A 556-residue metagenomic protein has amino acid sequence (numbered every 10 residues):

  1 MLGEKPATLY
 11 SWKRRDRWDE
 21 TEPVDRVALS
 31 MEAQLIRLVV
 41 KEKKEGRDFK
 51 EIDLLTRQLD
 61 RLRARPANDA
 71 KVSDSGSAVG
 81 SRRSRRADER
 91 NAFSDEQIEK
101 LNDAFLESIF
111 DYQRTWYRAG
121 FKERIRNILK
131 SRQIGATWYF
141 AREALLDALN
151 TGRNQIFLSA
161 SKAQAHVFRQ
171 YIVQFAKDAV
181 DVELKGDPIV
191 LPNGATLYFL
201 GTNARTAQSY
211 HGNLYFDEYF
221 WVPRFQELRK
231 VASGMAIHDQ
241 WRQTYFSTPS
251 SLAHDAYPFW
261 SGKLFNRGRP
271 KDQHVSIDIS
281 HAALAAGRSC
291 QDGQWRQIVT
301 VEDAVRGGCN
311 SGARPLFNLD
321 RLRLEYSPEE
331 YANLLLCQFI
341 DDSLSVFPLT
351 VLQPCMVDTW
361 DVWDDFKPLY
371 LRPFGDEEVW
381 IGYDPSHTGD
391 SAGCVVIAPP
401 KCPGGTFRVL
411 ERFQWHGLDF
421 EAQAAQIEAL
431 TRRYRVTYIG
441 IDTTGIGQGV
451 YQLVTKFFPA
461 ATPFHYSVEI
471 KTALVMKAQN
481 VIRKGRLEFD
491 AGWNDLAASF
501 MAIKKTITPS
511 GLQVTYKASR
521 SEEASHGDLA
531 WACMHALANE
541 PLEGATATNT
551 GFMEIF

Functional and structural regions predicted by a protein language model:
S11-R14, D19-I125, T196: Pre-P-loop entry segment of helicase/translocase ATPase cores
A64-G80, Q226, V346, V395 (+2 more regions): C-terminal nuclease/phosphodiesterase catalytic domains that cleave nucleic-acid phosphodiester bonds
E123-E143: Walker A/P-loop
G152-I172: Conserved Walker A/P-loop ATP-binding site and its immediately adjacent core in helicase/helicase-like ATPase domains
H166-G212: Inter-Walker segment of RecA-like/P-loop motor cores
A176-K185, I189-P192, P223-N318, T431-R432 (+2 more regions): ASCE P-loop NTPase helicase motor core
L191, V299, D364-D365, L369-R372 (+2 more regions): Nucleic-acid-processing active sites and adjacent nucleic-acid-binding tracks, predominantly divalent metal-dependent
R288-Y383: ATPase catalytic-site recognition across NTP-hydrolyzing enzymes
